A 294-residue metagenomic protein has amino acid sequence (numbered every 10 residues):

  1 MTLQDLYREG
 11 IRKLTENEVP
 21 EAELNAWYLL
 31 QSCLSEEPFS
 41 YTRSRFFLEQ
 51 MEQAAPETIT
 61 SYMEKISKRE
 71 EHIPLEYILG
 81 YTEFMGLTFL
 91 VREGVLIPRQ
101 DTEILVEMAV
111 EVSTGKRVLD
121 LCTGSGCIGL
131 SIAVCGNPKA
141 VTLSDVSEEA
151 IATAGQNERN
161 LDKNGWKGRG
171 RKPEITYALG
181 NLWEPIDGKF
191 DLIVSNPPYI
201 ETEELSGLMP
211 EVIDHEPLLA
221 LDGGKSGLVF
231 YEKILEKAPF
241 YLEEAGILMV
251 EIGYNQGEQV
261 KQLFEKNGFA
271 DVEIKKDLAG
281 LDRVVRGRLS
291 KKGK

Functional and structural regions predicted by a protein language model:
M1-Q50: Non-catalytic accessory regions of SAM-dependent methyltransferases
L14, E158, D162, A238 (+1 more regions): Conserved hydrophobic residues forming the short capping helix/wall of the S-adenosyl-L-methionine
Q31-V112: Conserved AdoMet
Q100-P210, K233: Conserved SAM/SAH cofactor-binding pocket of Class I
V146-I151, M209-E243, I247, G253-N255: Glycine-rich S-adenosyl-L-methionine
A178-G180, I252, K276: Short loop/edge segments at beta-strand edges and connector loops that shape dinucleotide/nucleotide cofactor-binding
E251-N267: Short alpha-helix
E265-K294: Core SAM-dependent methyltransferase catalytic element
